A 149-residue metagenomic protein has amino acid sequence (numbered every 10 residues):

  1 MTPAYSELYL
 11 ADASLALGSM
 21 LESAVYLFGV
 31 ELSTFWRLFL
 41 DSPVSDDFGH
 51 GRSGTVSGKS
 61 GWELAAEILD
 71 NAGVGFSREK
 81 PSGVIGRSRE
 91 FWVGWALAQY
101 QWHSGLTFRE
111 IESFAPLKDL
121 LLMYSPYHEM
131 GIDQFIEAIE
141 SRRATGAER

Functional and structural regions predicted by a protein language model:
M1-R149: A conserved ligand/cofactor-binding region detector
